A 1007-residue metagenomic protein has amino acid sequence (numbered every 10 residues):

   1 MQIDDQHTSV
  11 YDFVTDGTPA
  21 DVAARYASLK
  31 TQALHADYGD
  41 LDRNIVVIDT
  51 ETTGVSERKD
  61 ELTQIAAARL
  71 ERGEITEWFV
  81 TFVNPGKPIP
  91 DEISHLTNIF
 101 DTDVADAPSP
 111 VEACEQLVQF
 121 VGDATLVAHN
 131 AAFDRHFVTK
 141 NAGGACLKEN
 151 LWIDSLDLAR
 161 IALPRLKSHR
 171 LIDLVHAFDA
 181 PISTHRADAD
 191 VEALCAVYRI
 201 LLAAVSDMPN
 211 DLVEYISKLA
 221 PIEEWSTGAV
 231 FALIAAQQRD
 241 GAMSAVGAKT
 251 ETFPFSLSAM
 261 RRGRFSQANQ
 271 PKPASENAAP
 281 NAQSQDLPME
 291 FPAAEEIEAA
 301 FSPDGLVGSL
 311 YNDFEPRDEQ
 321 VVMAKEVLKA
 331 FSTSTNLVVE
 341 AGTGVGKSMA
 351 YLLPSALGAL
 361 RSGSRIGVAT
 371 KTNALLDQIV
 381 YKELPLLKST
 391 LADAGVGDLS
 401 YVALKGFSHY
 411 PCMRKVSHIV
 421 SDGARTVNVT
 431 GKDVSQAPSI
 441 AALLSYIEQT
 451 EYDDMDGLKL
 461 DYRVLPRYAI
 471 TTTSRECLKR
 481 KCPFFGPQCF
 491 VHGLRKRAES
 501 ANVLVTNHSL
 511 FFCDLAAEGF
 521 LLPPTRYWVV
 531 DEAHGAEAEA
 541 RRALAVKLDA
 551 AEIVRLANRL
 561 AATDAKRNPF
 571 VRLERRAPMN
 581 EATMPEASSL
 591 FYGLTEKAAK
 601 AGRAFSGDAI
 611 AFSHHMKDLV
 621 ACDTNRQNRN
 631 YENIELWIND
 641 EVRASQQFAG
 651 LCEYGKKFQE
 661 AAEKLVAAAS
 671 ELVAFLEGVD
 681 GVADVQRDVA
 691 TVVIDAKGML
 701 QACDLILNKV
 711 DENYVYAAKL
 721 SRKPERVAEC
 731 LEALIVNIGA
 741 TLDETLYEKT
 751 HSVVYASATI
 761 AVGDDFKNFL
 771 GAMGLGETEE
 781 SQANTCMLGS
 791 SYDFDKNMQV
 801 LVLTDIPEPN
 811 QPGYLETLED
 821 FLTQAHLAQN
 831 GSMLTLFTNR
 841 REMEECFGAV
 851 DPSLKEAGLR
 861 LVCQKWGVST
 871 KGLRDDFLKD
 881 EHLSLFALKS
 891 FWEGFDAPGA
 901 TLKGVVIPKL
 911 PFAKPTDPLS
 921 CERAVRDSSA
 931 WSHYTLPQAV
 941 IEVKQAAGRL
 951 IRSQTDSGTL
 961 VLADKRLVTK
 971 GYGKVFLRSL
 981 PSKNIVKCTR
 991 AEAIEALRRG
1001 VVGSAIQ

Functional and structural regions predicted by a protein language model:
Q2-D37, R199-E296: Acidic two-metal-ion nuclease catalytic site recognized across multiple nuclease folds, prominently DnaQ/RNase D-T
Q2-L151, P164-H185: Conserved non-catalytic scaffold segment of RNase H-like nuclease domains
G122-A142, I161-A236, L962: Acidic, Mg2+-coordinating catalytic module of metal-dependent nucleases/exonucleases that use a two-metal-ion mechanism
P271, E276-S284, A294-E298, P303-G308 (+7 more regions): A substrate-engagement module of RecA-like helicase motors
F291-V338: Conserved pre-motif I regulatory segment
Y351, L357, A374-D377, Y381 (+5 more regions): Signature of the SF2 helicase/ATPase Hel1-core->accessory helical subdomain module
Y468-N502, F512-C513, A517-G519, F658-I806 (+3 more regions): A contiguous, basic/glycine-rich beta-loop/short-helix subdomain that forms a polymer-engagement track
S791, Q799, L803-G813, K865-V968: Conserved RecA-like P-loop NTPase helicase motor core
